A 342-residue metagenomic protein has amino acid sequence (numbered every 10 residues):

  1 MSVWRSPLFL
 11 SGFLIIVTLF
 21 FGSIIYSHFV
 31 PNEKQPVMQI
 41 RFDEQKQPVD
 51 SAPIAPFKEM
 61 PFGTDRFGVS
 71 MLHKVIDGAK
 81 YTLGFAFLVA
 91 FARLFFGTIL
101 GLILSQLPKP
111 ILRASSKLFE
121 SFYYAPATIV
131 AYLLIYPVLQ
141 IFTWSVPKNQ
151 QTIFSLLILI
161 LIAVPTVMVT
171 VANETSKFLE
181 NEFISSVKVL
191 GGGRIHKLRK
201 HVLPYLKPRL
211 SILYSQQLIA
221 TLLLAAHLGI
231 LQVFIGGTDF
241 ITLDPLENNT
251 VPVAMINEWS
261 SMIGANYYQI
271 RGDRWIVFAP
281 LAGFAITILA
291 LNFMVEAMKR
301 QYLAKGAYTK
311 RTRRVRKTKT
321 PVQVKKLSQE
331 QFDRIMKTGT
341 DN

Functional and structural regions predicted by a protein language model:
M1-V37, L118-S121, L289-N292: N-terminal signal-anchor/first transmembrane alpha helix
V69-I76, K80, P108-I111, L179 (+1 more regions): Amphipathic cytosolic juxtamembrane alpha-helices at the membrane-cytosol interface of multi-pass membrane transporters
M71-Q106, A114: Transmembrane alpha-helix signature in integral membrane proteins
G84, I195-I235: Transmembrane alpha-helices
A114-V169, N173: Generic hydrophobic transmembrane alpha-helix motif, especially the helices
L139, W144-K148, R271-I335: C-terminal transmembrane helix and the adjacent membrane-cytosol boundary/short C-terminal tail of inner/organellar
K148-K200, I212-Y214, L218: Membrane-cytosol interface at the C-terminal ends of specific transmembrane alpha-helices in multi-pass membrane
L222-G272: Glycine-rich helix-loop "coupling/hinge" segments at transmembrane-helix boundaries in multipass transporters
